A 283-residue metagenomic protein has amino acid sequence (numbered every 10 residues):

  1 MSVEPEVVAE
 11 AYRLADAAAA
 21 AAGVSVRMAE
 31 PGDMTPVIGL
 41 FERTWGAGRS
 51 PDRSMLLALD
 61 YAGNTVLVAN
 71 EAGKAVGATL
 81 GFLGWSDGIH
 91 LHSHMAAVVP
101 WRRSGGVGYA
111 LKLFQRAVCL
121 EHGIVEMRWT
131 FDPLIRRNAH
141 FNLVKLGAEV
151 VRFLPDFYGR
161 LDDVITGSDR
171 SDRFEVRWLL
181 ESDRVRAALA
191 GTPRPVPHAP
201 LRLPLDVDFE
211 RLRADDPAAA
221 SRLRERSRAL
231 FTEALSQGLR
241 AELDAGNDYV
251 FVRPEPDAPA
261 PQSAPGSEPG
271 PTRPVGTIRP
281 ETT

Functional and structural regions predicted by a protein language model:
M1-P31, P195-V196: Conserved N-terminal entry element of GNAT/NAT acetyltransferase domains
V24-P100, E242-A245, E255: A conserved beta-strand-loop-helix scaffold within acyl/acetyltransferase catalytic domains
G84-S93, R103, V125, H198-R202: A conserved beta-turn-beta hairpin within the catalytic core of GNAT-like acetyltransferases that forms part
V98, R103-C119, N138, R226: Conserved acetyl-CoA-binding loop-helix of GNAT-fold acetyltransferases
C119-D132: Conserved GNAT acetyl-CoA-binding A-motif
T130, H140, V144-V164, L243: Conserved catalytic-core motifs of GNAT/GCN5-like acyltransferases
D156-L189, R253-P261: C-terminal "cap" of GNAT-fold acetyltransferases
D172-E225: A conserved mid-domain beta-alpha-beta active-site/ligand-binding segment of alpha/beta enzyme cores
